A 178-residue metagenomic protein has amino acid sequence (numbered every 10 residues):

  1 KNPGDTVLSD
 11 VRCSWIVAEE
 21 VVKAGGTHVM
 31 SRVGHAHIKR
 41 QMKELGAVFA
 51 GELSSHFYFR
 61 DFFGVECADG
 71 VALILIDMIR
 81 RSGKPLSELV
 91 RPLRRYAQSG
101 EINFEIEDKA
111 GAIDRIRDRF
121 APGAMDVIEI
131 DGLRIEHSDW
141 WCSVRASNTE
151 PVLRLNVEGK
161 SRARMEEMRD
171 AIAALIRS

Functional and structural regions predicted by a protein language model:
N2-N156, S161-S178: Phosphate-binding and adjacent anionic-ligand microenvironments
